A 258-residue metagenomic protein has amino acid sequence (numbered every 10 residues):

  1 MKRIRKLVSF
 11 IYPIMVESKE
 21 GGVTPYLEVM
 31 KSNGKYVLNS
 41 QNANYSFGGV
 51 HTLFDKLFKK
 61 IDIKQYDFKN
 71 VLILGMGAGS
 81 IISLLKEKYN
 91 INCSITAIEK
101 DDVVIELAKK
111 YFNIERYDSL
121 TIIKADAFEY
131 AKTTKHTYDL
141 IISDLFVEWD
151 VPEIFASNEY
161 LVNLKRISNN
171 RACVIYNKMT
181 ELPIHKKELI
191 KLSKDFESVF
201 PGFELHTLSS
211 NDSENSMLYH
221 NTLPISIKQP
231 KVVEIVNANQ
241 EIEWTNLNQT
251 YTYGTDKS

Functional and structural regions predicted by a protein language model:
K2-Y89, V104: Class I S-adenosylmethionine
I14, E20-V23, L182, K186-S258: Class I S-adenosyl-L-methionine
E20, P25, N39, D144 (+2 more regions): Soluble, non-transmembrane catalytic domains of enzymes that act on hydrophobic metabolites at membranes
N44, M179-I184: Short histidine/acidic/glycine/proline-rich micro-motifs that form metal- and phosphate-coordinating active-site loops
N44, V147, P224-S226: Active-site/binding-pocket entry motifs
T52-D55, K59-N170, I184-I190, P201 (+1 more regions): The AdoMet/dcAdoMet-binding core of the Class I SAM-like
F146, K178-M179: Active-site-proximal beta-alpha loop/turn segments in soluble metabolic enzymes
R171-K178: Conserved beta-strand signature within the Rossmann-like core of class I S-adenosyl-L-methionine
